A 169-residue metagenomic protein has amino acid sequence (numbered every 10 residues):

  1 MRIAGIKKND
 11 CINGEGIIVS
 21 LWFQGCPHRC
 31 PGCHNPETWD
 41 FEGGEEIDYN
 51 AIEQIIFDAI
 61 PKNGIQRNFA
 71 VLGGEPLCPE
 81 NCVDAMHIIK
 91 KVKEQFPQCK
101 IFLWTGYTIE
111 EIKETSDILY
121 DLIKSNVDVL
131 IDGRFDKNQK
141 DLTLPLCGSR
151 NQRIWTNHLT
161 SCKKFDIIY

Functional and structural regions predicted by a protein language model:
M1-G16: Short, charged low-complexity linear segments at domain edges
A4, E110-T115: Short gly/ser/thr-rich secondary-structure transition/capping motifs
G5, R29, P36, A51 (+1 more regions): N-terminal, charge-rich interaction modules
G14-D48: Canonical Radical SAM [4Fe-4S] cluster-binding loop centered on the CxxxCxxC motif and its immediate flanking residues
V19, F57-A59: Short Lys/Arg-rich amphipathic alpha-helical segments
N35-Y49, G64-P79, Q98-I112, K124 (+1 more regions): Core AdoMet radical
I52-I55, D84-V92, I118-L119, I123: A general structural detector for well-ordered alpha-helical segments in enzyme core domains, enriched
D84-A85, K90-K93, K140-Y169: P-loop/Walker A phosphate-binding loop and immediately adjacent motor/lid segment at beta-alpha junctions
